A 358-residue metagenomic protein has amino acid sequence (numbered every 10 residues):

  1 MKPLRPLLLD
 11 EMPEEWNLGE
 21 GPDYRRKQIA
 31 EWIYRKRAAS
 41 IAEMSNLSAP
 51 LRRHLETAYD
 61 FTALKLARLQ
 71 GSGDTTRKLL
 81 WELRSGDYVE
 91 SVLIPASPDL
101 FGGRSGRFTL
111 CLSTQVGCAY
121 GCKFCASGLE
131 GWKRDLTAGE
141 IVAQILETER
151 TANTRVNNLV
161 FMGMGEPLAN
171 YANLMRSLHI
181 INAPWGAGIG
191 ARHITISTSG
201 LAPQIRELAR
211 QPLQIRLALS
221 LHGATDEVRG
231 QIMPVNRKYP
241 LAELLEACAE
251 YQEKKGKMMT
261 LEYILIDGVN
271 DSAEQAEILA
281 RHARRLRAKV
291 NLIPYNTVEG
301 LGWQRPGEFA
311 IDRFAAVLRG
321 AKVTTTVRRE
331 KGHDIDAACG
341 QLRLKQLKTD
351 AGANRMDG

Functional and structural regions predicted by a protein language model:
M1-V89, P95, A249-M258, Y263-G358: Auxiliary Fe-S-binding modules of radical SAM enzymes
K36, P98-D99, G128-W132, T225-D226 (+1 more regions): A short, flexible beta-alpha/helix-coil linker loop
R77, V89, R107-L112, Y120 (+1 more regions): Generic beta-strand structural signal
S91-V92, G102-R104, Q231, A351: Short, charged, solvent-exposed linker or helix-capping segments at domain edges/interfaces that act as flexible hinges
L93-I94, N173: Residue-level structural signal for beta-strand termini and adjacent loop
P98-E140: Canonical Radical SAM [4Fe-4S] cluster-binding loop centered on the CxxxCxxC motif and its immediate flanking residues
L129-N158: Conserved alpha-helical substructure of the radical SAM core
E147-N158, G163-T326: Conserved AdoMet/S-adenosylmethionine-binding subsite of the radical SAM
